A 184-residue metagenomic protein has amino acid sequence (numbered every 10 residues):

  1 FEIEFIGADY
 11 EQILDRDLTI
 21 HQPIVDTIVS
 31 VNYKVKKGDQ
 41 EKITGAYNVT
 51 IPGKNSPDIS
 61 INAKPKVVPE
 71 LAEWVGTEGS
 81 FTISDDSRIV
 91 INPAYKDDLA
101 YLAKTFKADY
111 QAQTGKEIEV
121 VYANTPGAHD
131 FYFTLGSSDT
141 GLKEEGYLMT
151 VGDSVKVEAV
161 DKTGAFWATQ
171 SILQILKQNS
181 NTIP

Functional and structural regions predicted by a protein language model:
F1-I59: Beta-rich interaction/scaffold domains
P52-P184: Acidic, contiguous N-terminal accessory segments
